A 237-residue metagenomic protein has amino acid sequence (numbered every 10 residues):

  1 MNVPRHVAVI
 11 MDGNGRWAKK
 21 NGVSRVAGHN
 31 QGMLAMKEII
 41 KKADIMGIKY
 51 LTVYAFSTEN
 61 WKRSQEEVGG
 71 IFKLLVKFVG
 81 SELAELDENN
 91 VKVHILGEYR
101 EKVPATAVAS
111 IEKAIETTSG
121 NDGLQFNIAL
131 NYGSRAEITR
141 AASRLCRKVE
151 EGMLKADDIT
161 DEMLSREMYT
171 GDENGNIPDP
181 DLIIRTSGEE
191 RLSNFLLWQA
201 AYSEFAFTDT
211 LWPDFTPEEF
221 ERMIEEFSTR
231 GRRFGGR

Functional and structural regions predicted by a protein language model:
M1-R237: Flexible, compositionally biased loop and terminal segments
